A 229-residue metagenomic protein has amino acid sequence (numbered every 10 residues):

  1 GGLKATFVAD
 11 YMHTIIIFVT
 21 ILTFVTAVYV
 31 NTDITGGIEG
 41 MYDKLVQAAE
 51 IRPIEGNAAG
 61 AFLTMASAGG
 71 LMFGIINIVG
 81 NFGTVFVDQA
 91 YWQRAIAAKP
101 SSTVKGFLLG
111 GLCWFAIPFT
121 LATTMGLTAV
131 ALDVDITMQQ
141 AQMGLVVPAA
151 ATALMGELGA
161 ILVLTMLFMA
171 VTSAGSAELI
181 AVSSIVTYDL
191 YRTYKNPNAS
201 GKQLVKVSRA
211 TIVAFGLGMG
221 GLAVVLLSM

Functional and structural regions predicted by a protein language model:
G1-M229: Membrane-embedded helix-loop-helix hairpins and adjacent transmembrane boundary segments in multi-pass transporters
